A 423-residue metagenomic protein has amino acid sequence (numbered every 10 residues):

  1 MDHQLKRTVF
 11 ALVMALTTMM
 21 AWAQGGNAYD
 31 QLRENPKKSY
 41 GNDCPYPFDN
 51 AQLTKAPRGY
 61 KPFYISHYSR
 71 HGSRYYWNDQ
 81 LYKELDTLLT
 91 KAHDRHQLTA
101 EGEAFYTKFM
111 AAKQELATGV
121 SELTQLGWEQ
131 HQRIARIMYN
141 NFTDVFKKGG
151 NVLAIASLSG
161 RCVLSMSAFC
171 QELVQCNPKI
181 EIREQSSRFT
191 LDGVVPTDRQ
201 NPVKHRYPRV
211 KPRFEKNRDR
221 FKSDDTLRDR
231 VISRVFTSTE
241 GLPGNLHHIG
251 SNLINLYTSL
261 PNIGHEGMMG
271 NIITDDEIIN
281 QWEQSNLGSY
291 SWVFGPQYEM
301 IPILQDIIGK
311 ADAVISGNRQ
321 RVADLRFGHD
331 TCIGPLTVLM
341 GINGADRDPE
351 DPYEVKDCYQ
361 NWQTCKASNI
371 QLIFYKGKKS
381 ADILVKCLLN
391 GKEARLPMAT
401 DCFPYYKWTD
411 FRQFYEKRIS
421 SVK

Functional and structural regions predicted by a protein language model:
M1-G26: Bacterial Sec-dependent N-terminal signal peptides
Q24-L153, S157-D324, G328-K423: Signature for phosphate-centric chemistry
